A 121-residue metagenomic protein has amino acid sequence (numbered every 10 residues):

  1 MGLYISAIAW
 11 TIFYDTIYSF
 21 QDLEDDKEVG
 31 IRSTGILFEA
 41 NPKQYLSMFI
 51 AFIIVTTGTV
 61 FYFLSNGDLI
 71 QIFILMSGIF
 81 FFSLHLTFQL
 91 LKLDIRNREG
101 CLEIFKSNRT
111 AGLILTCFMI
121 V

Functional and structural regions predicted by a protein language model:
M1-V121: Multi-pass alpha-helical membrane architecture of UbiA-family and related isoprenoid/lipid prenyltransferases
